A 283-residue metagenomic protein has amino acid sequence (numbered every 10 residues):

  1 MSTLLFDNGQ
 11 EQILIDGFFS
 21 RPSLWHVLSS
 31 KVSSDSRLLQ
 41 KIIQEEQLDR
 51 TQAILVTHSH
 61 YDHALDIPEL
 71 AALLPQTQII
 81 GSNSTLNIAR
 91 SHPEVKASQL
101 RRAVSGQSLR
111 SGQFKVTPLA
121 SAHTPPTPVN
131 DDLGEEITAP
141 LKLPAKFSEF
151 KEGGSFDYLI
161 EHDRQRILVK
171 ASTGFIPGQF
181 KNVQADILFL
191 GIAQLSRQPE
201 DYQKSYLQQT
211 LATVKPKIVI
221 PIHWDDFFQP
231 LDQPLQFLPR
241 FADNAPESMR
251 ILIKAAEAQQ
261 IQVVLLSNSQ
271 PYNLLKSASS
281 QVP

Functional and structural regions predicted by a protein language model:
S2, P22, S59-L65, L86-A89 (+6 more regions): Active-site environment of divalent metal-dependent phosphoester hydrolases
S2-D7, F156-I160: Short beta-strand scaffold segments in enzyme catalytic cores
D7-I13, S108-T117, E161-I167: Beta-strand-turn-beta hairpins that frame and shape the catalytic cleft of phosphate-ester-processing enzymes
E11-L55, P68-A72, P126-T138, G174-K181: Pre-active-site segment of Zn-dependent metallo-hydrolases
I13, L143-T213: Active-site-proximal loop/helix segments of hydrolase catalytic cores
I15-D16, R50-H60, I80-S82, L168-T173 (+3 more regions): Active-site neighborhood of phospho(di)ester-bond hydrolases with catalytic His/Asp-centered motifs
K41-L109, F114-D132: Active-site HxH/HxHxD metal-binding segment of metal-dependent hydrolases
Q78, P93-S108, Q208-P283: Binuclear metal-ion centers of metallo-dependent hydrolases, dominated by the metallo-beta-lactamase
